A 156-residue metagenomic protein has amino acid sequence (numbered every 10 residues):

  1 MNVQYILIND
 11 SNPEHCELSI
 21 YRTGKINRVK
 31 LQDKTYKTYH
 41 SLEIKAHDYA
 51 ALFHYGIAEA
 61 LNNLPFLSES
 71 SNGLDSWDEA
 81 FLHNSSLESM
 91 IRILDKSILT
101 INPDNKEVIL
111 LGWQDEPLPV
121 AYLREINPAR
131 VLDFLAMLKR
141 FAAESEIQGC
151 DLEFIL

Functional and structural regions predicted by a protein language model:
M1-Q148, L152-L156: Acidic (Asp/Glu-rich) sequence patches and key acidic residues that form negatively charged surfaces used
